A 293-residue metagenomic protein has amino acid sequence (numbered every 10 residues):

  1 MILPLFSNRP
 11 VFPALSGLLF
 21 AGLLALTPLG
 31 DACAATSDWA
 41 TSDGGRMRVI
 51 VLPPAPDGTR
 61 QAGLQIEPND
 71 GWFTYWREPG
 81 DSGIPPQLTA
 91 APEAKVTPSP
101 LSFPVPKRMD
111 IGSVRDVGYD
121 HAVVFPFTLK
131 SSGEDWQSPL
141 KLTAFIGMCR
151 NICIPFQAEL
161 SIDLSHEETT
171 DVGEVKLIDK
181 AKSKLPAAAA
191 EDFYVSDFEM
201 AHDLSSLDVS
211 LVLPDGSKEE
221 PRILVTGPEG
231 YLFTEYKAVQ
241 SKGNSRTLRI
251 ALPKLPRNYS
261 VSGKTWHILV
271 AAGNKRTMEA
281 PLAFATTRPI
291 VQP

Functional and structural regions predicted by a protein language model:
M1-F12: N-terminal secretory signal peptides that target proteins for export/translocation
M1-I2, F20, A35, P53: Structured catalytic/translocation cores of nucleotide/phosphate-coupled proteins
L5-F6, A25, A34: A detector of low-complexity, intrinsically disordered, Ser/Thr/Gly/Pro/Ala-rich segments
P13-P28: Bacterial N-terminal signal peptides
C33-P293: Extracellular/lumen-exposed scaffold segments
